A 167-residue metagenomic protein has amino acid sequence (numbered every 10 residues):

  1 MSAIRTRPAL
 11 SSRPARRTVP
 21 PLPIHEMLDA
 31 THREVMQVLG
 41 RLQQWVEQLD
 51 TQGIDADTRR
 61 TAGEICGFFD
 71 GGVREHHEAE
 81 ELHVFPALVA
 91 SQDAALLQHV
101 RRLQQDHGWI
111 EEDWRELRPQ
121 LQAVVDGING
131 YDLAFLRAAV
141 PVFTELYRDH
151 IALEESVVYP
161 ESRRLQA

Functional and structural regions predicted by a protein language model:
M1-A167: Small-residue-biased structural context
